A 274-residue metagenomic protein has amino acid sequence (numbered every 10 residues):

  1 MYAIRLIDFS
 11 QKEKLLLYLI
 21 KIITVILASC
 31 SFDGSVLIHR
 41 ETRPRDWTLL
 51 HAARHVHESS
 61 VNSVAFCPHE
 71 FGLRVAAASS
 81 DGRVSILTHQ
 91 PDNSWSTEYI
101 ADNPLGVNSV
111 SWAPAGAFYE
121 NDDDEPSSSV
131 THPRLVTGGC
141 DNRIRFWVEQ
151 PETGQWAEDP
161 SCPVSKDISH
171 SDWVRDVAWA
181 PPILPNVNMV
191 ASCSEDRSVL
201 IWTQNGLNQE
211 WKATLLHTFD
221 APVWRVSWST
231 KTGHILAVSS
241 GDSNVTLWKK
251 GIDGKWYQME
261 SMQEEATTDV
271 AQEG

Functional and structural regions predicted by a protein language model:
Y2, F9-L16, A53-V61, I100-V107 (+4 more regions): WD40/WD-repeat beta-propeller blade N-cap
A3, R43-L50, D92-T97, E152-C162 (+3 more regions): Beta-strand initiation motifs
I7-S10, Y18-T24, A65-G72, S111-H132 (+2 more regions): Loop/turn segments within WD40 beta-propeller blades
C30-D33, A77-D81, T137-N142, S192-D196 (+1 more regions): Conserved strand-to-loop turn within each blade of WD40 beta-propeller repeats
V36-E41, V84-H89, V110, I144-E149 (+3 more regions): WD40-repeat beta-propellers
A53-T153: Solenoidal tandem-repeat scaffolds enriched in leucines and small polar residues
D172, D176-G206: Loop/turn-rich, solvent-exposed surfaces of beta-rich toroidal or solenoidal domains
K212-G274: C-terminal interaction modules of eukaryotic adaptor/scaffold proteins
